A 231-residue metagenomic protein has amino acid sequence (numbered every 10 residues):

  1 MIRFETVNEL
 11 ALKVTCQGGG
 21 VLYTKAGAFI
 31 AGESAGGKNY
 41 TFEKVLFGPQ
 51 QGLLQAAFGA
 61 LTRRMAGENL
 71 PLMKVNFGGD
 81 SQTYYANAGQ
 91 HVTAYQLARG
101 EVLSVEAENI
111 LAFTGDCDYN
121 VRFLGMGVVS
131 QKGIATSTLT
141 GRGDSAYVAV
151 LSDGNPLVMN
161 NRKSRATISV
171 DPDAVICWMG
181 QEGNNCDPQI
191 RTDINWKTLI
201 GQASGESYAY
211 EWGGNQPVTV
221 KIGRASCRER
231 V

Functional and structural regions predicted by a protein language model:
M1-R228: Composition-driven recognition of glycine/serine/threonine/acidic- and proline-rich low-complexity segments and repeats
